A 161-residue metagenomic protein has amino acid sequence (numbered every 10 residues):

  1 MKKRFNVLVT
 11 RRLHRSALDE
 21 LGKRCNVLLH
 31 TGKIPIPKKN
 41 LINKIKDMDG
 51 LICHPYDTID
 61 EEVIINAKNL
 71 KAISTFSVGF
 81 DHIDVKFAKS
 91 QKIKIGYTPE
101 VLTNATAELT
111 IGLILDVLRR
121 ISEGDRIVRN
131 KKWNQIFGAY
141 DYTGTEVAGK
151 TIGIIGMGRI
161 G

Functional and structural regions predicted by a protein language model:
M1-G96: An N-terminal-biased, well-structured beta-alpha scaffold segment characteristic of Rossmann-like dinucleotide-binding
T10, I154-G156: Conserved N-terminal Rossmann-fold NAD(P)-binding element of oxidoreductases
I45, I52-C53, T103-A107, M157: Amphipathic, non-transmembrane alpha-helical scaffold segments
I83, Y142, I155: Residue-level signal for the nucleotide or nucleotide-sugar donor/cofactor binding architecture
Q91-I93, P99-T151: Phosphate-binding beta-alpha-beta segment of Rossmann-like dinucleotide-binding domains, i.e., the NAD(P)
I160: Hydrophobic/small residue at the entry helix of a nucleotide-binding pocket
